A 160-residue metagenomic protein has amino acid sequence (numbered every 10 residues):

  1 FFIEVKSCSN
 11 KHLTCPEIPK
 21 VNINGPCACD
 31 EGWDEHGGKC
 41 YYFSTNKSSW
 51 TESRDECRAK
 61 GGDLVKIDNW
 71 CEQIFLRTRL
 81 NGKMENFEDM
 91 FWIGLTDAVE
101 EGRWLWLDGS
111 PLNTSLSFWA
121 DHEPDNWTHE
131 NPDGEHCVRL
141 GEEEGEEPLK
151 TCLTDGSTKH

Functional and structural regions predicted by a protein language model:
F1-H160: Extracellular, disulfide-bonded carbohydrate-recognition/adhesion ectodomains, dominated by C-type lectin-like domains
